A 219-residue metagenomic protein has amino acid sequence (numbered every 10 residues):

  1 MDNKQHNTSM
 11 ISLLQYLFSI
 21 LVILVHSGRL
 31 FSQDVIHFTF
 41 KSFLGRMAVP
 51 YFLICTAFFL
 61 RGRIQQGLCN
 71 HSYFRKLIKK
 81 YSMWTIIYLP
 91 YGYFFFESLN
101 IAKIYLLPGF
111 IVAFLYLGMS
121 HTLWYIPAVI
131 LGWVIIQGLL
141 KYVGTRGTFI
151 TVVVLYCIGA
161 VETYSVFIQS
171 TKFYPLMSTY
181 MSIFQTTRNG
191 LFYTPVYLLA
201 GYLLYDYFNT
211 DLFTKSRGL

Functional and structural regions predicted by a protein language model:
M1-I168, T214-G218: Membrane-cytosol interface segments of multi-pass membrane proteins, especially ER/Golgi lipid-handling enzymes
V49-R63, Y125-Q137, K172-L212: Specific transmembrane alpha-helix
